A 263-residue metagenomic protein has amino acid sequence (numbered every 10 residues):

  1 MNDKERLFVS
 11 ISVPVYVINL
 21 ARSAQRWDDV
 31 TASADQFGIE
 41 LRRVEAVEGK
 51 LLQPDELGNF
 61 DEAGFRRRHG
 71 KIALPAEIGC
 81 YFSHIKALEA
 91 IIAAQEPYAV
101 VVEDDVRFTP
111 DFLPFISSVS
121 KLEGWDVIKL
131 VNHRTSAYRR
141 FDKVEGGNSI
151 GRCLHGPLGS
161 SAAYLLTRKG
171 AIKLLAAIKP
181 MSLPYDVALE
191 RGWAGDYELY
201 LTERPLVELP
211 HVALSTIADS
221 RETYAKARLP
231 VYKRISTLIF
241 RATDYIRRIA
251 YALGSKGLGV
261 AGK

Functional and structural regions predicted by a protein language model:
N2-V102, V106-K263: An acidic/histidine-cluster motif and surrounding catalytic segment that typifies divalent-metal-assisted enzyme active
